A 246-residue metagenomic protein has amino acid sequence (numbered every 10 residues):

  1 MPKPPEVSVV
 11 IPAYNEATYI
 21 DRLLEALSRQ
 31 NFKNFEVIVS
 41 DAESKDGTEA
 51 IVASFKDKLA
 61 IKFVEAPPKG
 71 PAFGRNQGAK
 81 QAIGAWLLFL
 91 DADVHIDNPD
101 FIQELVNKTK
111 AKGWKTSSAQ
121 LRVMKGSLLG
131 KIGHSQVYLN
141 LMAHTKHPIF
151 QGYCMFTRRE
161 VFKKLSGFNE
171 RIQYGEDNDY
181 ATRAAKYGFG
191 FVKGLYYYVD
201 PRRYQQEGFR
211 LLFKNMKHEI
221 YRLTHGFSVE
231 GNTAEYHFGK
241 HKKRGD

Functional and structural regions predicted by a protein language model:
M1-A26: N-proximal low-complexity "stem/linker" segments adjacent to membrane-targeting elements
P5-S8, E36, D179: Cell-envelope/extracellular polymer assembly enzymes that use nucleotide-activated donors
E25-N34: Short, acidic, metal-binding catalytic loop of nucleotide-sugar glycosyltransferases
F35-E43, V64-P67: Short beta-strand/loop segment that forms part of the nucleotide-sugar
D41-A50, V94-H95: A conserved acidic beta->alpha catalytic loop
A66-A82: Glycine-rich, basic loop-to-helix element that forms the pyrophosphate-binding segment of sugar-nucleotide handling
L87: Short aromatic/hydrophobic "clamp" motif used to bind/position activated sugar donors
P99-L129: Conserved donor NDP-sugar-binding/catalytic core segment of glycosyltransferases
